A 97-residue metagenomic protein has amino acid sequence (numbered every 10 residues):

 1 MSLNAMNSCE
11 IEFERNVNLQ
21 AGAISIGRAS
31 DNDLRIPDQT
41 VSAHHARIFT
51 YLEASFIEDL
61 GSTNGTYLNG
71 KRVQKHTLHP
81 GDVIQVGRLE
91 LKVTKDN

Functional and structural regions predicted by a protein language model:
M1-P37, F49: Intrinsically disordered, low-complexity acidic Ser/Thr-rich regulatory segments
F13, P37, Y51, N69 (+1 more regions): Short strand-coil-strand connectors
S25, R35, F49, A54-F56 (+2 more regions): General beta-strand recognition
V41-A43: Amphipathic hydrophobic-ligand
F56, Y67-N97: C-terminal boundary/linker segments immediately following FHA domains
